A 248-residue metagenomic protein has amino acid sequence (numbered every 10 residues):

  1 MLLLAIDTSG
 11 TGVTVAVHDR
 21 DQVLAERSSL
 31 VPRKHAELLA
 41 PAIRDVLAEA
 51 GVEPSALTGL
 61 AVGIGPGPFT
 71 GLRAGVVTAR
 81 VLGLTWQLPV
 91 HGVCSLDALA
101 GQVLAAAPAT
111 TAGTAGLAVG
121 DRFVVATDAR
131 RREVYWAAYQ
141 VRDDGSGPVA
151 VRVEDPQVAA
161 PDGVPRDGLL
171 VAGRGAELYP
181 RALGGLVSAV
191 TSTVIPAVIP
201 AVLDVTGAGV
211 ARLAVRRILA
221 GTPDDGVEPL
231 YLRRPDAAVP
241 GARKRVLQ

Functional and structural regions predicted by a protein language model:
M1-F69, T114: N-terminal beta-alpha supersecondary unit
I6-S9, R27, A42-I43, I64 (+5 more regions): Fold-independent oxyanion-binding glycine-rich loops and adjacent beta-strand/coil segments at enzyme active sites
G12-T14, G65-F69, R73, V77 (+3 more regions): Gly/Ser/Thr-rich beta-alpha loop segments that engage phosphate groups in nucleotides
V13, R132-V134, V227: Change "...and in nucleic-acid phosphodiester-cleaving endonucleases..." to "...and in nucleic-acid processing enzymes
Q22, K34, P89-V205, G221 (+3 more regions): Surface "functional belts" at beta-alpha junctions
L47, A214-T222: Short, hydrophobic alpha-helical segments
A61-V90, S95: DPxDG-like acidic metal-binding loop motif
